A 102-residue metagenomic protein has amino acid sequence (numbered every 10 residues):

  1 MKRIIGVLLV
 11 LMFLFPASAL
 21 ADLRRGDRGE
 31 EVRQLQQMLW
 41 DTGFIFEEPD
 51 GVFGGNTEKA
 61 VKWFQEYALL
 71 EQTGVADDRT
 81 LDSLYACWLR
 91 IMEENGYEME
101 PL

Functional and structural regions predicted by a protein language model:
K2-V52, L89-L102: Acidic, Ser/Thr/Pro/Gly-enriched interdomain connector segments
G29-Q36, T57-E58, L81, Y85: Extracytoplasmic/secreted envelope proteins and their assembly/folding machinery, especially bacterial periplasmic
V61: Conserved hydrophobic/aromatic packing and binding residues within compact polymer-binding modules
F64: Conserved PDZ fold ligand-binding element
A68: Conserved micro-motifs of the catalytic ATP-binding
